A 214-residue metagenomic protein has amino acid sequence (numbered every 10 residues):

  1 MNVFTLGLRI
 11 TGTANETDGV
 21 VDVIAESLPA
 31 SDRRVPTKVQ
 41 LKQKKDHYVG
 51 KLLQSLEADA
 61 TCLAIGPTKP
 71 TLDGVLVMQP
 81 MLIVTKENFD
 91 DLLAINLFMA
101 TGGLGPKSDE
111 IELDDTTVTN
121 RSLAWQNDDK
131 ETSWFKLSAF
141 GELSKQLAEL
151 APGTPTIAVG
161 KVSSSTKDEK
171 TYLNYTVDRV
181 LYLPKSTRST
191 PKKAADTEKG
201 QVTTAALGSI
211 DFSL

Functional and structural regions predicted by a protein language model:
M1-K42, D46-L52, T85-M99, S108-T117 (+4 more regions): Acidic, gly/ser/pro-rich intrinsically disordered tails
A58-G74, T154-K167: Flexible glycine-rich surface loops and low-complexity tracts that mediate binding to linear polymers
T68, G74, L92-G103: Surface-exposed, glycine-biased beta-strand/turn segments
V75-M81, L173: Short, compact, well-ordered microdomains
